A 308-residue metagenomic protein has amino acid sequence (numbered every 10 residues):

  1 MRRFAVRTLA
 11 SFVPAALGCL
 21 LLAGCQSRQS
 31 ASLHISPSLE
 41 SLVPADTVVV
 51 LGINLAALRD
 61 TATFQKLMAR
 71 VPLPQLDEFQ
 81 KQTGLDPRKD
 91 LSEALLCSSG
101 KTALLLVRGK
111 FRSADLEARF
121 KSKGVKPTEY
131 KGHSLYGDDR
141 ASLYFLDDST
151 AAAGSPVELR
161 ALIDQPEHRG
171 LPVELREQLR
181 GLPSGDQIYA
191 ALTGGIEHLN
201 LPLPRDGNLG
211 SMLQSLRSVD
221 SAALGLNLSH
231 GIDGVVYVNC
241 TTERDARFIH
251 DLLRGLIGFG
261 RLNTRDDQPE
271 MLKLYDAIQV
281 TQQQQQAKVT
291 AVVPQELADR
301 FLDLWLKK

Functional and structural regions predicted by a protein language model:
M1-A23: Sec-dependent bacterial lipoprotein signal peptides
C25-G137, L175, L179-Q214, I249-A277 (+4 more regions): Structural boundary/hinge residues at secondary-structure and domain interfaces
L39, E93-L96, D139-L146, A222-L226: Short, surface-exposed beta-strand/loop micro-motifs that present aromatic residues
L51, D138-E167, G231, Q279-E296: A short, solvent-exposed beta-edge/loop patch
S113-L116, S142-Y144, E158-L162, R244-R247 (+1 more regions): Short, surface-exposed beta-strand/loop "edge" segments at domain boundaries and coil↔beta transitions
L143-N200: A conserved glycine-rich beta-strand in the N-terminal activation segment of trypsin-fold
R217-E243: Helix-loop elements that line ligand-binding/catalytic pockets
Y237-G255: Charge-rich, low-complexity terminal tails
